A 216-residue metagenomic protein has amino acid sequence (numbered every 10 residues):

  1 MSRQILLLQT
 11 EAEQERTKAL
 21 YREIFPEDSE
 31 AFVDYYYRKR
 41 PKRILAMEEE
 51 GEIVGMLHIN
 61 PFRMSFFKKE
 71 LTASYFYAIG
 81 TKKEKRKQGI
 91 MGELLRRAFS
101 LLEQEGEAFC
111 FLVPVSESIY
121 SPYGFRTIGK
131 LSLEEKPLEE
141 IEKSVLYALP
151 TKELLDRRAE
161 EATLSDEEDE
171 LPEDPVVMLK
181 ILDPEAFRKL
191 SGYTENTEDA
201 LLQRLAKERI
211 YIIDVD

Functional and structural regions predicted by a protein language model:
M1-P61, K68-Y75, L131-S132, P137-T163 (+1 more regions): Short amphipathic alpha-helix that is part of the acyltransferase structural core
E50-E52, S100-G106: Secondary-structure boundary elements
F62-M64, E84, E117: Short coil/turn motifs at secondary-structure junctions
F76-R86, V115: A short, internal acetyl-CoA/4′-phosphopantetheine-binding micro-motif in the GNAT/acyltransferase core
T81, K87-S100: Conserved acetyl-CoA-binding loop-helix of GNAT-fold acetyltransferases
Q104-A108, P114-L133, A159-P172: Conserved active-site alpha-helix within GNAT-family acetyltransferase domains
D169-D216: C-terminal functional modules
